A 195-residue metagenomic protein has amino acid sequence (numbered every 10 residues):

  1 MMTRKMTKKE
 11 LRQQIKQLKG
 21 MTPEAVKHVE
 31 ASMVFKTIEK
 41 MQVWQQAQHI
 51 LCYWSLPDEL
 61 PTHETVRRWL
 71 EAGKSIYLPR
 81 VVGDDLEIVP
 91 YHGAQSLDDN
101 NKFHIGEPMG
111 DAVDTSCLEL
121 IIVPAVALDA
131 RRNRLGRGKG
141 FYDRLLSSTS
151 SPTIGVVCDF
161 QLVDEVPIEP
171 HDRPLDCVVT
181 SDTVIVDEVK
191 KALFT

Functional and structural regions predicted by a protein language model:
M2-S116: N-terminal active-site beta-alpha-beta segment that forms phosphate/nucleotide-binding and substrate-recognition loops
D84-T195: Conserved phosphate- and dinucleotide-binding cores of soluble alpha/beta proteins, encompassing both enzyme active
